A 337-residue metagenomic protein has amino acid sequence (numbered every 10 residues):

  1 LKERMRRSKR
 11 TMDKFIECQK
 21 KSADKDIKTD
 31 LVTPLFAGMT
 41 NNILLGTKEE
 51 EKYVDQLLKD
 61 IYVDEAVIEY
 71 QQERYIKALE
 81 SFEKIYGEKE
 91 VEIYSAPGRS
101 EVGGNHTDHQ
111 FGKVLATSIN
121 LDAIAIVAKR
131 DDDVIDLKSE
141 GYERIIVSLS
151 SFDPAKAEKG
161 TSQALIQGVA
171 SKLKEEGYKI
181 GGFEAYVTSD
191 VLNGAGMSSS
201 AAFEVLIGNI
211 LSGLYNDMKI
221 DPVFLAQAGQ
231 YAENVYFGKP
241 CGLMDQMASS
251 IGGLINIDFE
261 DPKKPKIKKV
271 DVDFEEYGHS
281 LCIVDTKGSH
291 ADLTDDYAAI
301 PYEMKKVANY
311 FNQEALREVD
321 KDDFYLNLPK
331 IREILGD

Functional and structural regions predicted by a protein language model:
R6-R10, K14-C18, K25-D26, L35-R99 (+3 more regions): C-terminal nucleotide
K89-E90, H109-G112, S151-K159, S189-M197 (+1 more regions): A short glycine/serine-rich beta->alpha loop
A96-F111, D190-L206: Glycine/serine-rich anion-binding loops at beta->alpha junctions that coordinate negatively charged ligand groups
D136-K138, G182-S189, K219-Y231: Beta-strand segments within the central parallel beta-sheet cores of soluble alpha/beta enzyme folds
A157-V191: Helix-rich "cap/lid" substructures immediately adjacent to catalytic or cofactor-binding pockets
A195-I283: Fold-level recognition of mixed alpha/beta catalytic cores in primary-metabolism enzymes, strongest
